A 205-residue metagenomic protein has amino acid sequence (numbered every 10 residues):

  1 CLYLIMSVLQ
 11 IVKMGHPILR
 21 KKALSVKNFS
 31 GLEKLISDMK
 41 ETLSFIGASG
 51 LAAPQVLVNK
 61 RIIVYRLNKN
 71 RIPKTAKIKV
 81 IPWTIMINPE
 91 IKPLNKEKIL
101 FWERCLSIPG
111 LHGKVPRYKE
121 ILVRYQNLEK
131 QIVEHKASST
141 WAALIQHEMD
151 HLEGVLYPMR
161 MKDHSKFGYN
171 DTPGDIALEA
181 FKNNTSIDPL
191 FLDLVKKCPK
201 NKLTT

Functional and structural regions predicted by a protein language model:
L2-T205: Positively charged
